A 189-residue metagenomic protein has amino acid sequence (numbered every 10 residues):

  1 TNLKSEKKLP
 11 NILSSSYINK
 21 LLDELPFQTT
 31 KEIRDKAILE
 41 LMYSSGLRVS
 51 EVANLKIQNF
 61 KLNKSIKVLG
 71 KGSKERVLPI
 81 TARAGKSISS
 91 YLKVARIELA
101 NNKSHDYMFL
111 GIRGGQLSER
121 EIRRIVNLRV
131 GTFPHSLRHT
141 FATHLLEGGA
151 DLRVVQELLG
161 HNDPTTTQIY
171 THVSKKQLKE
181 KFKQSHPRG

Functional and structural regions predicted by a protein language model:
T1-G189: Conserved catalytic core of the tyrosine transesterase superfamily
